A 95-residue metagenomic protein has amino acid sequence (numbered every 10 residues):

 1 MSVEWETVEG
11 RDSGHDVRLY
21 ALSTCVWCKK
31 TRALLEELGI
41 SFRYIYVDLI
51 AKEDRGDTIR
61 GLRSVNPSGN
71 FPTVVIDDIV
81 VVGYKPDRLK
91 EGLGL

Functional and structural regions predicted by a protein language model:
S2-I45: Local sequence-structure signature of Cys/Sec-based thiol-disulfide redox active-site neighborhoods
G14, G69-F71: A general structural motif
V26, I50, V81: Glycine-/small-residue-rich active-site loops that bind phosphorylated ligands and cofactors
L35, S41, V80-G92: Conserved N-terminal glycine/acidic-rich loop preference
V47-G69, D87, L95: Thioredoxin-like thiol-disulfide oxidoreductase module
F71-V81: A short, hydrophobic beta-strand/beta-hairpin element that forms part of a small beta-sheet core
